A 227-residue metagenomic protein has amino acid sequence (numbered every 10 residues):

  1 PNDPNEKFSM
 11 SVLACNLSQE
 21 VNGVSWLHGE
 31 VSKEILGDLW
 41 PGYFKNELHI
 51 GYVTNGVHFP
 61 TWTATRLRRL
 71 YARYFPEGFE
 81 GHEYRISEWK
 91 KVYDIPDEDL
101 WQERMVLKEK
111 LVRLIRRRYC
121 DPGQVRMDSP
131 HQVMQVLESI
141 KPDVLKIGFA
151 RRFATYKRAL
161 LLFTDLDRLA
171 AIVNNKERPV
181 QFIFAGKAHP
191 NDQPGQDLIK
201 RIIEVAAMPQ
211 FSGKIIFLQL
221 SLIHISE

Functional and structural regions predicted by a protein language model:
P1-S226: Catalytic cores of carbohydrate-active enzymes across secretory and cytosolic contexts
